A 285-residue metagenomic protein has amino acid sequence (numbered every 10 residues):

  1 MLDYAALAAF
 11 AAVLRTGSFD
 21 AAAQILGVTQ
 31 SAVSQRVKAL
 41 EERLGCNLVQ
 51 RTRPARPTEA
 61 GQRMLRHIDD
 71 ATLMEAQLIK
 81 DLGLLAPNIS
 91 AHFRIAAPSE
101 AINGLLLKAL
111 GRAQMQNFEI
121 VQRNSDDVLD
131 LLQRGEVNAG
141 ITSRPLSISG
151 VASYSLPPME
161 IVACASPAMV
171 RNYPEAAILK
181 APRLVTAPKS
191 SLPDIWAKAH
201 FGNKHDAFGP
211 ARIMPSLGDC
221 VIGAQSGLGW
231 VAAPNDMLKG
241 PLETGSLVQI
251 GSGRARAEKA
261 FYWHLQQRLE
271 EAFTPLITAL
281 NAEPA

Functional and structural regions predicted by a protein language model:
A11-G27: Short helix-boundary/capping micro-motifs
E41-E59: A short LG(V/I)-centered, amphipathic sequence patch enriched for acidic residue(s) preceding the LG motif
R43-L44, M64-N88: Alpha-helical linker/hinge and terminal dimerization helices associated with HTH transcriptional regulators
S90-I148: Central regulatory/effector-binding core of bacterial HTH transcription factors
A152-V162, T244-E258, L265: Short beta-strand->loop
K180-K204: Secondary-structure junction motif
H205-I250, R254-A257: Hydrophobic hinge/microswitch elements
S252-A285: A late-sequence structural motif
